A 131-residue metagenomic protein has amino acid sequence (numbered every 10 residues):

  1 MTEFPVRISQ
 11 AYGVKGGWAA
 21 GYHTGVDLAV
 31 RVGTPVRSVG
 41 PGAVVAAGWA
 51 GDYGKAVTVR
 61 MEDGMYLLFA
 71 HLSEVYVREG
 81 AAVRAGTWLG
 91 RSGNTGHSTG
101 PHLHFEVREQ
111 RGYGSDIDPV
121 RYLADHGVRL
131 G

Functional and structural regions predicted by a protein language model:
M1-Y53, G131: Surface-exposed, glycine-biased beta-strand/turn segments
R7-S9, D27, T58, L68 (+1 more regions): Soluble periplasmic/extracytoplasmic beta-strand elements of cell-envelope proteins
S9, A29, R60, A70-S73 (+2 more regions): Residue-level detector of conserved, well-ordered beta-strand and adjacent loop positions that form binding/recognition
A11, A47-G48, V75, S92-T95: Residue-level recognition of beta-strand microenvironments
G13, G33, E62-G64, Q110 (+1 more regions): Solvent-exposed coil/turn segments that connect beta secondary-structure elements in extracytoplasmic/periplasmic
G21-H23, V39-Y76, P101: Zn2+-dependent peptidoglycan hydrolase active-site motif and core
P35-V45, V77-S92: Short, well-structured beta-strand-loop connectors
R60, A81-G131: Conserved, short, structured surface segments that act as functional micro-motifs
